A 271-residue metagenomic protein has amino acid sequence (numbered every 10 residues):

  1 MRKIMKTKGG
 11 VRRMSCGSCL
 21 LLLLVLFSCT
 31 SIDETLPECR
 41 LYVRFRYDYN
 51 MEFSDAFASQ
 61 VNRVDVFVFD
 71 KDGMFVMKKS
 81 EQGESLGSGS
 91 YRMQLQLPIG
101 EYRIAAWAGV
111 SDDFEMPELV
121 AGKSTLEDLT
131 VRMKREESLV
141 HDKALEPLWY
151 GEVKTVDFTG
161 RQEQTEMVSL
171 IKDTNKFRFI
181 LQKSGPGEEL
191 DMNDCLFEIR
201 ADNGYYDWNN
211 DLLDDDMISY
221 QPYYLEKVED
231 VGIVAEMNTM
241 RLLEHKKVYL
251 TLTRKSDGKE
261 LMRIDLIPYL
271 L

Functional and structural regions predicted by a protein language model:
M1-R12: N-terminal secretory signal peptides that target proteins for export/translocation
R13-L21: Sec-dependent signal peptide recognition, specifically the positively charged N-region followed immediately by
V25-S28: C-terminal motif of bacterial Sec signal peptides marking the signal peptidase cleavage site
T30-D33: Bacterial signal peptide processing site
E38-S59, L181-G187: Short amphipathic, basic-aromatic surface patches that mediate peripheral association with negatively charged
S54, F75-K172: Short, low-hydrophobicity acidic/polar segments
V64-L119, E189-L271: Tryptophan-paired
E137-V231: A sequence/structural signal for flexible, mid-protein segments enriched in small/helix-disrupting residues
